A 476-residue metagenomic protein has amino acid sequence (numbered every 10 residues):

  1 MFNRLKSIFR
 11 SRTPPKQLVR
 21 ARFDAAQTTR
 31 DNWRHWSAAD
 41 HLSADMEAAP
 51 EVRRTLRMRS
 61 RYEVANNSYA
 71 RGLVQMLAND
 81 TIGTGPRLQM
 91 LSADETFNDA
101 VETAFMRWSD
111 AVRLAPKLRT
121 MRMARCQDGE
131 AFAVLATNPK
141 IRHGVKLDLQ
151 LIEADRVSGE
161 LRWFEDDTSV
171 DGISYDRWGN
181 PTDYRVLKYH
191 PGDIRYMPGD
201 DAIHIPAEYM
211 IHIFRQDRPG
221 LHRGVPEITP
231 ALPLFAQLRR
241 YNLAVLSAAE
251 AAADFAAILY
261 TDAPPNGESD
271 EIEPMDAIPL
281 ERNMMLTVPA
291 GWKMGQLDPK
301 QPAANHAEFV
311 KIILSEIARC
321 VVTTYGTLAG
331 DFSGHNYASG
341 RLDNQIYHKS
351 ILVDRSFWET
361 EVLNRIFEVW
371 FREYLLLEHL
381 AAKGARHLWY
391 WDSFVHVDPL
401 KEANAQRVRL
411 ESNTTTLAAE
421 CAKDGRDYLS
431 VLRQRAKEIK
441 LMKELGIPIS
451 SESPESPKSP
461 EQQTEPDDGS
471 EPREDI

Functional and structural regions predicted by a protein language model:
M1-P86, E474-I476: N-terminal-proximal low-complexity accessory segments that begin disordered and transition into the first
F2-R12, R341-L342, E361-F371, L375-Y390 (+1 more regions): C-terminal anchoring/interaction modules
R61-Q216, R409: Structured, mid-chain assembly/scaffold modules that mediate subunit interfaces within large macromolecular complexes
S92-T103, L286-K401: Surface-exposed loop-to-helix/strand elements on domain peripheries
R113, C320-V322, G425, G446: Glycine-centered helix-boundary capping/hinge motifs
M121-R122, A136-T137, A248-A256, L328-F332 (+3 more regions): Short coil/turn segments at secondary-structure boundaries
G179, I317, E420: Acidic/polar, glycine-anchored loop/turn motif associated with catalytic or activation segments that engage anionic
Y209-L342, S459-P460: Extended, charged amphipathic alpha-helical segments
